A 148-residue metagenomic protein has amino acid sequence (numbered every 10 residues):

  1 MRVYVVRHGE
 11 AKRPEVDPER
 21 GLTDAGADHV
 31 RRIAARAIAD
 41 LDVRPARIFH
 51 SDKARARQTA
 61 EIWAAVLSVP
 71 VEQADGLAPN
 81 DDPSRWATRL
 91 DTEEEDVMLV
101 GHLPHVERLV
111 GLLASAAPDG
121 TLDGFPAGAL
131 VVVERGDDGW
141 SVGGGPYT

Functional and structural regions predicted by a protein language model:
R2-P83, V106-E107, A114-P118, F125-G128: Active-site-proximal alpha-helix that buttresses catalytic centers in soluble enzyme cores
V3, E94-G101: Generic beta-sheet signal
D40-V43, D91-E95: Glycine-rich phosphate-binding loop signature in dinucleotide/nucleotide-binding domains
A65-P70, T92-D96, D138: Short glycine/proline-enriched coil/turn segments at helix->beta-strand junctions
W86-A87: Conserved ATP-dependent adenylate/AMP-binding module captured primarily in the ANL superfamily
G101-L103, L112: Short secondary-structure boundary segments
A117-T148: Domain-level recognition of soluble alpha/beta enzyme cores, biased toward histidine phosphatases/phosphomutases
